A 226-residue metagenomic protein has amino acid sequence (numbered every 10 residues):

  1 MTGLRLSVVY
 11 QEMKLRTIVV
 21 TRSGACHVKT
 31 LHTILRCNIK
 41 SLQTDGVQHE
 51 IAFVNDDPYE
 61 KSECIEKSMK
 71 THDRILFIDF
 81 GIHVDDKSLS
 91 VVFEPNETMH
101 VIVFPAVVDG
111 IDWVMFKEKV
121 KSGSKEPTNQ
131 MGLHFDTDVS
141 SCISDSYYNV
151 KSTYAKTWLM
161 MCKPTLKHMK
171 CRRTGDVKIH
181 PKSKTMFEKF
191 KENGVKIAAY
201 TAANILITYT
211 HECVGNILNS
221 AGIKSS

Functional and structural regions predicted by a protein language model:
M1-Y59: N-proximal low-complexity "stem/linker" segments adjacent to membrane-targeting elements
Y10-L15, R22-S23, N149-S226: C-terminal catalytic/acceptor-binding lobe
S23-H27, G81-D85, D109: Short acidic, S/G/P-rich loop/turn micro-motifs used as interaction or catalytic elements
R36-I51, K70-T71, T98-V101, E188-A198 (+1 more regions): Structural alpha-beta junctions
D56-E66, V84-D85: A short, glycine-/small-residue-rich helix N-cap motif at loop->alpha-helix starts within glycosyltransferase
S62-R74, E94: Active-site nucleotide-sugar/metal-binding loop of Leloir-type enzymes
H72-H83: Short beta-strand-to-loop acidic/aromatic patch adjacent to the donor-nucleotide binding site
D85-G175: Conserved catalytic core of nucleotide-sugar-dependent glycosyltransferases
